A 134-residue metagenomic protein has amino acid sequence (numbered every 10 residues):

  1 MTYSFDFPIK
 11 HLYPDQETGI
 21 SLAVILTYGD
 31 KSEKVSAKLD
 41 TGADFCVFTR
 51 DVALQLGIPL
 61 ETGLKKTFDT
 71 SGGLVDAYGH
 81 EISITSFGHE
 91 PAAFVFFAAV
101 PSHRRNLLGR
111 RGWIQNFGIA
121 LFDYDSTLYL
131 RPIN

Functional and structural regions predicted by a protein language model:
M1-N134: Pepsin/retropepsin-fold aspartyl endopeptidases
